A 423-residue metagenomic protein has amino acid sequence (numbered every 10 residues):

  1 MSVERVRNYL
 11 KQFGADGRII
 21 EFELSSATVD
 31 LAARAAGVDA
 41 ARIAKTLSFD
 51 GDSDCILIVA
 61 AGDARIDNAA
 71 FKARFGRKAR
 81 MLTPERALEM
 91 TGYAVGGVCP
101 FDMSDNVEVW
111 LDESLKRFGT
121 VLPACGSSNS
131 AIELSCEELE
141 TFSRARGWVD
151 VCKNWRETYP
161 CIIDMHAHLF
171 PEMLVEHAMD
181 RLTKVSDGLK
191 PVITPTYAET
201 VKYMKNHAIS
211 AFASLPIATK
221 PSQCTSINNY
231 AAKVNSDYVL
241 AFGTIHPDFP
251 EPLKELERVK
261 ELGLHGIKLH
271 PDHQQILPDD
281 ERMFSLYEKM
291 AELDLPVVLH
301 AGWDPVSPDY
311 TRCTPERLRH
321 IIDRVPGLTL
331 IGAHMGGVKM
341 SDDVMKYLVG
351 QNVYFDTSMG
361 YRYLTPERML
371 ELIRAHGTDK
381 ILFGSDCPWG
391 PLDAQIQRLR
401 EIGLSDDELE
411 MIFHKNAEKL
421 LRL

Functional and structural regions predicted by a protein language model:
M1-E157: Extended, low-hydrophobicity, polar/charged segments
E157-H168, L174-A211, A375-K380, D393-L423: Mid-to-C-terminal alpha-helical segments outside catalytic/metal-binding sites
I162-M165, A213-L215, F242-G243, K268 (+3 more regions): Active-site neighborhood of phospho(di)ester-bond hydrolases with catalytic His/Asp-centered motifs
H166, M204, A231, V259 (+8 more regions): Conserved, mostly hydrophobic/aromatic
H166-E172, H300, H334: Histidine-centered divalent metal-coordination motifs
S210-A211, T219-P305, D309-R312, Y363: Active-site gating/metal-coordination segments in enzymes
H265-G266, D279-L382: Catalytic pocket-lining loop regions of alpha/beta-barrel enzymes, especially the amidohydrolase/enolase/GH5 lineages
